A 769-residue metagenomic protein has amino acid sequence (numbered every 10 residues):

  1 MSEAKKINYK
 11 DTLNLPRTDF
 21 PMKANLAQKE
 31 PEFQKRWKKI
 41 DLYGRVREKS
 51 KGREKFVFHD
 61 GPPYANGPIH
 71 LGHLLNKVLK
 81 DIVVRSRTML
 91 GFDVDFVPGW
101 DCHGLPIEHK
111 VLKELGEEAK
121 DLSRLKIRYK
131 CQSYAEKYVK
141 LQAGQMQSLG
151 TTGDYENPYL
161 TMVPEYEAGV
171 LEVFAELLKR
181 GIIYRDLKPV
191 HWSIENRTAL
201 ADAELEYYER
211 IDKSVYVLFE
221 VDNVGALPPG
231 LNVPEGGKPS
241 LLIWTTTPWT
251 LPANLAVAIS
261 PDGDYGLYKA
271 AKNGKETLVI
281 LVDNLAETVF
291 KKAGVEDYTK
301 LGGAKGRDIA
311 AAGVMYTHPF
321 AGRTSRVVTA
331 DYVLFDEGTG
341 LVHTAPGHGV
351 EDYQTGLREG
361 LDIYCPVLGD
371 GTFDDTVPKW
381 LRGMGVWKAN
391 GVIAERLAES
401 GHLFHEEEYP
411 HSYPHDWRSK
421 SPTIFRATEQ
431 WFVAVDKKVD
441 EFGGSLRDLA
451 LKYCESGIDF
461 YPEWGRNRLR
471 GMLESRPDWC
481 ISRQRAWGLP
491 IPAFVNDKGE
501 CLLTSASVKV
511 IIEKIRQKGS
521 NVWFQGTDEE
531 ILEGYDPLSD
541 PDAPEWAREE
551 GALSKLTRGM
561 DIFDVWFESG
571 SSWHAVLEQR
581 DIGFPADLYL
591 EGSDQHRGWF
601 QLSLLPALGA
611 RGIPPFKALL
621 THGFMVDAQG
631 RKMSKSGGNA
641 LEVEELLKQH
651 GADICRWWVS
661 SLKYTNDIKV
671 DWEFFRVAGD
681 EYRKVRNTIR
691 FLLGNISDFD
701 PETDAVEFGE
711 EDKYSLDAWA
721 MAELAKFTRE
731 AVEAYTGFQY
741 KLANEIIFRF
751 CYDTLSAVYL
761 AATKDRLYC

Functional and structural regions predicted by a protein language model:
S2-D19, K23-L26, E32, R36-I40 (+11 more regions): Residue patterns forming the tRNA-binding/recognition surfaces of aminoacyl-tRNA synthetases and related DALR
K23-E54, F290-V295, T299, G303-G306: Histidine-rich, glycine-flanked metal-binding segment
Q34, L178-R210, T288-A312, T317 (+1 more regions): Amphipathic alpha-helical
E48-K110, V170, I243-L251, A258 (+4 more regions): N-terminal catalytic cores of NTP/NDP-binding nucleotidyl/phosphoryl-transfer enzymes
V84, G91-C102, Y265-M315, Q517-N521 (+3 more regions): Carboxylate/His-rich catalytic cores and anion/metal-binding grooves
D101, V190, I194, T198-E206 (+4 more regions): Acidic, turn-prone loop/beta-hairpin segments
V221-N223, R326, V333, E359-G371 (+3 more regions): Alpha-helical recognition segments enriched in aromatics with Gly/Pro capping that present substrate-recognition
